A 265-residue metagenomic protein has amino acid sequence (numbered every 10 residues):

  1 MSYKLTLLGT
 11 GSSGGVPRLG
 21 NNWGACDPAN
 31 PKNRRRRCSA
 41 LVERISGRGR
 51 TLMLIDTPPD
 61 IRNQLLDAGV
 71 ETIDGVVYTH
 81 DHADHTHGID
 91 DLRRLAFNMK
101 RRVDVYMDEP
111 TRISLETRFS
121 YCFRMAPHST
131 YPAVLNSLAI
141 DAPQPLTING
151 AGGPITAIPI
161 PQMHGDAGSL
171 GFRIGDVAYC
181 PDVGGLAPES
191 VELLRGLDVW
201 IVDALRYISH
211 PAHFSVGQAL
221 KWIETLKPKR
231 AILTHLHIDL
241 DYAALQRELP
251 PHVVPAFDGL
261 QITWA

Functional and structural regions predicted by a protein language model:
M1-C180, G184, E189, Q246-A265: Binuclear metal-dependent hydrolase catalytic cores
P143, A187-A265: Binuclear metal-ion centers of metallo-dependent hydrolases, dominated by the metallo-beta-lactamase
